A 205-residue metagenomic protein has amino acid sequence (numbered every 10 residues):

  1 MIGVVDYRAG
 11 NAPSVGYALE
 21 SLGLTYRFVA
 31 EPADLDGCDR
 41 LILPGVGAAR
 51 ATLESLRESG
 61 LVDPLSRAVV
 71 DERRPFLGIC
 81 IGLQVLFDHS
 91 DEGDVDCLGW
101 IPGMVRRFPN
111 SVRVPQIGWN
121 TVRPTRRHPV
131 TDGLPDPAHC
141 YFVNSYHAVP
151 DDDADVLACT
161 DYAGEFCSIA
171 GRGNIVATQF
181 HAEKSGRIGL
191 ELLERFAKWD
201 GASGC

Functional and structural regions predicted by a protein language model:
I2-L24, F180-E183: N-terminal beta1-alpha1 ligand-phosphate binding loop
Y26-G37: Short acidic low-complexity segments
L35-G45: Short acidic/histidine-rich motifs immediately flanking catalytic phosphotransfer sites in two-component signaling
G47-W119: Cysteine-nucleophile active-site neighborhood
D88-A163: Pocket-forming structural segment of enzyme catalytic cores
P137, Y146, P150, A177-R187: Phosphate-binding/catalytic loops
G164-G171: Short, surface-exposed beta-strand/loop micro-motifs that present aromatic residues
T178-C205: Acyltransferase
